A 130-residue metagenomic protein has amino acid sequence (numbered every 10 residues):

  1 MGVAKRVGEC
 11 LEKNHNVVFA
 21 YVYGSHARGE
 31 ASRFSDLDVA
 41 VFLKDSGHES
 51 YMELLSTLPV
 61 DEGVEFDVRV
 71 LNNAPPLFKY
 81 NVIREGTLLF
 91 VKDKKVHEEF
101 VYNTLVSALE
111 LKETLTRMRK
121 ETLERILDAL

Functional and structural regions predicted by a protein language model:
M1-F19, A27-G29, R33, K44-L130: Catalytic core of pol beta-like nucleotidyltransferases
S35-L37: Short, conserved active-site loops that position catalytic residues or coordinate cofactors/metal ions across diverse
V39-V41: Short beta-strand->loop micro-motif that forms the acidic, two-metal-ion catalytic signature in nucleotide-processing
